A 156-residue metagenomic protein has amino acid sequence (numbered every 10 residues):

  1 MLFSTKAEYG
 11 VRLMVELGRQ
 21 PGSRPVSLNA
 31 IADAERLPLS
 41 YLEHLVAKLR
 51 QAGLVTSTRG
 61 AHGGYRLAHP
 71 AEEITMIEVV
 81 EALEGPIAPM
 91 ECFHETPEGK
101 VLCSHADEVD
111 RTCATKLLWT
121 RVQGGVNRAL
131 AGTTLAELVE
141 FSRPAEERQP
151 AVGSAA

Functional and structural regions predicted by a protein language model:
M1-M14: Short alpha-helical segments that sit at the start of domains
L13-Q20, A82: Short amphipathic alpha-helical elements of helix-turn-helix/winged-helix folds
L28-R36: A short alpha-helical element within helix-turn-helix/winged-helix DNA-binding domains across DNA-binding proteins
L54-H62, R66-A68: Beta-hairpin "wing" of winged helix-turn-helix
P70-A156: Non-DNA-binding regulatory cores of transcription-related proteins, predominantly C-terminal effector-binding
